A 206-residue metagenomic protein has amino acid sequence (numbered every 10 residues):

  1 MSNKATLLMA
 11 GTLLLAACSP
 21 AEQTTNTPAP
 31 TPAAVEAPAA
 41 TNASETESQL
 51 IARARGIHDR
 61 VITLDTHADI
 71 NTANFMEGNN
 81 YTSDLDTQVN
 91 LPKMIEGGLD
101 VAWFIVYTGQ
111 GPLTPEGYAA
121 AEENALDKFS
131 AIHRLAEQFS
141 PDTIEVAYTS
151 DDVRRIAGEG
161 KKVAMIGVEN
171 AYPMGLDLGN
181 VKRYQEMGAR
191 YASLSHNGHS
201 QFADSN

Functional and structural regions predicted by a protein language model:
M1-L8: Bacterial N-terminal signal peptides that target proteins for export
L15-A17: C-terminal motif of bacterial Sec signal peptides marking the signal peptidase cleavage site
S19-N206: N-terminal hydrophobic targeting/anchoring segments and the immediately downstream early-domain regions of hydrolases
